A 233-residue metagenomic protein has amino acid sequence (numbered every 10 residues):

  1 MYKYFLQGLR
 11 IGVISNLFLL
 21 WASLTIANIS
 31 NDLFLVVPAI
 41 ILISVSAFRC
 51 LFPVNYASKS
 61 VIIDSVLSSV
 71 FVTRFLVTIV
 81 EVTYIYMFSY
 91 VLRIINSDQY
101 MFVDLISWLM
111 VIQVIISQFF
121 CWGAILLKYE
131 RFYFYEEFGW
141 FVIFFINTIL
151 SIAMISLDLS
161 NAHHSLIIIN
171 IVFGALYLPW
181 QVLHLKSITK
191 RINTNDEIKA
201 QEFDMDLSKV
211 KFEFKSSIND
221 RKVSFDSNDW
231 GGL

Functional and structural regions predicted by a protein language model:
Y2-I29: First transmembrane helix
I11-W21, T148-L233: C-terminal transmembrane-bundle signature of multipass membrane proteins, characterized by strong activation on
W21-A27, F48-A57, L76-S107, I115-I125 (+1 more regions): Internal transmembrane alpha-helix with an interfacial aromatic "cap," most often the third helix
I29-I41, D98-V111, N161-I169: Membrane-interfacial loop-to-transmembrane alpha-helix junctions, especially the N-terminal start
V37-F48, I79-V82, L109-I116, V142 (+3 more regions): Lipid-exposed faces of alpha-helical membrane segments in multi-pass integral membrane proteins
S44-V72: Helix-loop junctions on the outward
V66-I79, N228: Short aromatic-rich membrane-water interface segments that cap or initiate transmembrane helices in multi-pass membrane
K128-W140: Eukaryote-biased recognition of C-terminal alpha-helical segments
